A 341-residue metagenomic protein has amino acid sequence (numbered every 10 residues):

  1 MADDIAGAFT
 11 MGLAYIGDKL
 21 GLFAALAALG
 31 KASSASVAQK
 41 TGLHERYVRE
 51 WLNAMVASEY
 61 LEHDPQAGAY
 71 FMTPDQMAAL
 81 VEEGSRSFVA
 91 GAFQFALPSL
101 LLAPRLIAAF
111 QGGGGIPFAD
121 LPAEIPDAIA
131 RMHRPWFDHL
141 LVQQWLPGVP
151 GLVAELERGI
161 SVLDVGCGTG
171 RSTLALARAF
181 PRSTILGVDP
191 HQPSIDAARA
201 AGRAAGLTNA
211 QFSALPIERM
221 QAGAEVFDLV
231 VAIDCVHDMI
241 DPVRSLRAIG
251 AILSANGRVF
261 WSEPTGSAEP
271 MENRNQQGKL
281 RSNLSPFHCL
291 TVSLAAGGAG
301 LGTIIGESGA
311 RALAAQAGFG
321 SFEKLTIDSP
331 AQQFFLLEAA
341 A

Functional and structural regions predicted by a protein language model:
A2-K19, A24-A25, A54-I160: Conserved Class I S-adenosyl-L-methionine-dependent methyltransferase catalytic core
L163, T173-R219: Class I SAM-dependent methyltransferase SAM/SAH-binding core
G166-G170: Class I SAM-dependent methyltransferase "Motif I" SAM/SAH-binding loop
E218-V230: A short acidic, Gly/Pro-enriched loop at the edge of an enzyme's catalytic core that lines a small-molecule cofactor
D228-P242: A short SAM/SAH-binding and catalytic strip from SAM-dependent methyltransferases
V243-A255: A short glycine-rich, Lys/Arg-flanked "PGG" loop and its adjoining helix->strand segment in the class I
S262-Q316: C-terminal alpha-helical "lid/dimerization" subdomain adjacent to the S-adenosyl-L-methionine
G318-A341: Core SAM-dependent methyltransferase catalytic element
